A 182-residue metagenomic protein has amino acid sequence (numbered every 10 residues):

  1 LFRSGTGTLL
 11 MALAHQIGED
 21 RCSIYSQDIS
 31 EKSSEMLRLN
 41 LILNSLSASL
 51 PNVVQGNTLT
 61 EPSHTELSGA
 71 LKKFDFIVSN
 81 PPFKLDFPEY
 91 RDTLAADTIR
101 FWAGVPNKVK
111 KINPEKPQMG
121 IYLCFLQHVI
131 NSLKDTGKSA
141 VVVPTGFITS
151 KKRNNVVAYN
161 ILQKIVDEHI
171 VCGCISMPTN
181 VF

Functional and structural regions predicted by a protein language model:
F2-S79, K84-P88, D92-T93, V143-G146 (+2 more regions): Conserved S-adenosyl-L-methionine
A12-I17, R100-G104, D135-K138, D167-V171: Short amphipathic alpha-helical segments, especially helix-boundary/capping motifs
C22-Y25, K108-K111, M177: Short beta-alpha connecting loops at secondary-structure transitions that line or flank enzyme active sites
N40, I99-P114: Surface-exposed acidic, glycine/proline-enriched linker/cap segments that occur as 15-30-residue helix-coil
P88-G104: Short, flexible, mixed-charge acidic loops at enzyme active sites
E89, N107-K108, N131: A generic structural signal for solvent-exposed, polar alpha-helical segments
K111-F182: Conserved Class I SAM-dependent methyltransferase catalytic core
